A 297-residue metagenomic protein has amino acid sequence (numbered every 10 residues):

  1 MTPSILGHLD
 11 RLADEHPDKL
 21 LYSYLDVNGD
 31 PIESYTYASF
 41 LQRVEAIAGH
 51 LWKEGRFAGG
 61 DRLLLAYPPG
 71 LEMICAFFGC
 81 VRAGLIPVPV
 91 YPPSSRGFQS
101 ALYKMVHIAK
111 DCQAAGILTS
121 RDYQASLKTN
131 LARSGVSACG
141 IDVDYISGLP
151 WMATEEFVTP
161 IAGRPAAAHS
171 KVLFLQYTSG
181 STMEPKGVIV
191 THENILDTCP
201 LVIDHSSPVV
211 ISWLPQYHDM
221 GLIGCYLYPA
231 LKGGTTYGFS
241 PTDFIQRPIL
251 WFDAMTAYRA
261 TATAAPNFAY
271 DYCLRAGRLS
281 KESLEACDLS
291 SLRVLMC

Functional and structural regions predicted by a protein language model:
H8-T36, V172-L175, T182: AMP-dependent adenylate-forming
P17-L20, W151-Y177, M183-E184, N194 (+2 more regions): Conserved pre-ATP/AMP-binding loop-to-beta segment of ANL
Y22-C75, S95-Y103, G187-L196: Conserved AMP-binding/adenylate-forming core of the ANL superfamily
L25, Y67, V88-H107, R121-Y123 (+1 more regions): ATP-dependent adenylate-forming carboxylate-activation enzymes
L63, C80, V172, T178-S181 (+3 more regions): Conserved S/T- and glycine-rich ATP-binding loop of Class I adenylate-forming
G70-S95, H107, D111-G116, P208-V209 (+2 more regions): A short helix-loop-beta submotif of the ANL/AMP-binding
A101, K110, D122-W151, P241-C297: Conserved adenylate-forming
L196-V209, D219-T261, Y272-K281: Conserved AMP-binding/adenylation subdomain of ANL enzymes
